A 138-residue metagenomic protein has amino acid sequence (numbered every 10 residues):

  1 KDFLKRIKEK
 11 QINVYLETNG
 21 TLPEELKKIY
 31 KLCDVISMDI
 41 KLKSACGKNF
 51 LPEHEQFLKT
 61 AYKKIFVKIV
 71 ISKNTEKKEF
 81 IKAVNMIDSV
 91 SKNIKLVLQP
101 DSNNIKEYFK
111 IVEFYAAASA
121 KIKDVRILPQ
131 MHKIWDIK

Functional and structural regions predicted by a protein language model:
K1-K138: Conserved AdoMet/S-adenosylmethionine-binding subsite of the radical SAM
